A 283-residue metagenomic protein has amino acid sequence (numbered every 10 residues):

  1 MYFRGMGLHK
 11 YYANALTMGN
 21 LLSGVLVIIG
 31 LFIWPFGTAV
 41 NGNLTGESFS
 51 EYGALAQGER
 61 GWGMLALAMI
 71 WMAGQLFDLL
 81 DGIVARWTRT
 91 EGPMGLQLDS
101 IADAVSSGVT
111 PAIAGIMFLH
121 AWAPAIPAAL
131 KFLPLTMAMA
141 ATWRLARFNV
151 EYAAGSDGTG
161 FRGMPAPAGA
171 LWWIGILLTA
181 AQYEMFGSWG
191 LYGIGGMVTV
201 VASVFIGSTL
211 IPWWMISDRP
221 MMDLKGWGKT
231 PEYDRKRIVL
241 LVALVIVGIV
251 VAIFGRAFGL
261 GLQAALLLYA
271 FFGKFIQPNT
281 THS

Functional and structural regions predicted by a protein language model:
M1-G5, G158-S283: C-terminal membrane-associated helical module and adjoining short loops/tails
M1-L79, R237-S283: Topogenic membrane-insertion module of multi-pass membrane proteins
Y2-F3, L80-G92, F148-R162, M221-W227: Cytosolic, membrane-interface loops and tails of multi-pass inner-membrane proteins
K10-Y12, L96-I101, L224-R235: Short, amphipathic, aromatic/basic-enriched membrane-interface segments that mark the entry/exit of transmembrane
A13-G19, A104, F161-L171: Membrane-interface loop-to-helix entry segments
V25-I33, G108-F118, L171-A180: Membrane-interfacial alpha-helical segments at the cytosolic side of multi-pass membrane proteins
G58-M69, W87-L145: Multi-pass membrane catalytic core of lipid/isoprenoid biosynthesis enzymes
L133-E151, W213-M222: Membrane-water interface of transmembrane alpha-helices
